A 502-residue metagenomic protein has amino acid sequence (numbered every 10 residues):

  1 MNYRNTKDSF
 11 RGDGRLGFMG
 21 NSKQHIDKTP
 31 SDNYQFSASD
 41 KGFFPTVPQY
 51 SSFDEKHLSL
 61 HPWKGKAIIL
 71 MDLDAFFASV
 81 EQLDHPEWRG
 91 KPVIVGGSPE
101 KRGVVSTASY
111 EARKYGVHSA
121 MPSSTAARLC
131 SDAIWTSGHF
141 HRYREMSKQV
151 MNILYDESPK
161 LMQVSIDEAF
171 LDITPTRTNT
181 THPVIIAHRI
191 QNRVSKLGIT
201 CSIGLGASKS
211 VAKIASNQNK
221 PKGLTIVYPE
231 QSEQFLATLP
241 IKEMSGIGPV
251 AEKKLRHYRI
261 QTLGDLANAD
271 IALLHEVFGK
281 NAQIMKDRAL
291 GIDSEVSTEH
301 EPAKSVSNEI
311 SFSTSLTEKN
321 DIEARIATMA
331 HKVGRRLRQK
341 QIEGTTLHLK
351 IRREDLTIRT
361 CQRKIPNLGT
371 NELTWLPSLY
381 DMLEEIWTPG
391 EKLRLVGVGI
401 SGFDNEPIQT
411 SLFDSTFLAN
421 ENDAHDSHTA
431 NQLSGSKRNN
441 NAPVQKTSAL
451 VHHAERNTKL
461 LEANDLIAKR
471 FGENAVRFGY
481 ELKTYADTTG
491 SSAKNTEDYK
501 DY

Functional and structural regions predicted by a protein language model:
N2-I166, F170, R177, I190: Residues that scaffold, gate, or flank divalent-cation-dependent active/transport sites
Y3-K23, K28-Y34, G42-F44, H61-W63 (+5 more regions): DNA-contacting surface of Y-family translesion DNA polymerases
S9, R15-L16, G20-H25, P30 (+2 more regions): Acidic, metal-coordinating catalytic segment for phosphate/diphosphate chemistry, firing primarily on the Nudix
E81-Q82, V105-T107, V211-N219, H257 (+2 more regions): Short acidic, glycine/serine/threonine-rich loops at helix termini
V164-E168, G206-K209, I342-T346, E391-L395: Short Gly/Ser/Thr- and Asp/Glu-enriched loop/turn motifs at secondary-structure junctions
A169-P175, T360-K364, S411-T416, Q445: Short, hydrophobic beta-strand segments
H182-L239: Long, highly charged, low-complexity intrinsically disordered interaction regions that mediate electrostatic DNA/RNA
